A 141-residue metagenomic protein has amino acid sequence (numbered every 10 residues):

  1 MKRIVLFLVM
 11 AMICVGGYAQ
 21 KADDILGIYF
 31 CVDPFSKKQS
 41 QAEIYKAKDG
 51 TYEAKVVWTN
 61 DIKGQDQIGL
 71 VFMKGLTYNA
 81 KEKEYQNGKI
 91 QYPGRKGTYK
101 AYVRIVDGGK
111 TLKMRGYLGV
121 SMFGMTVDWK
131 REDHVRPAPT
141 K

Functional and structural regions predicted by a protein language model:
I4-I13: Sec-dependent N-terminal signal peptides
V15-K21: Sec/Tat signal peptide C-region and signal peptidase I cleavage site
D23-L26, F30-Y102, H134: Central antiparallel beta-sheet cores of small beta-barrel/beta-sandwich binding domains
T51, K110-T111: Generic structural signal for coil-to-beta-strand starts
M73, L118-K141: Edge beta-strand at a domain terminus
M114-R115: Ligand-binding face of N-terminal immunoglobulin V-set domains in extracellular IgSF glycoproteins
